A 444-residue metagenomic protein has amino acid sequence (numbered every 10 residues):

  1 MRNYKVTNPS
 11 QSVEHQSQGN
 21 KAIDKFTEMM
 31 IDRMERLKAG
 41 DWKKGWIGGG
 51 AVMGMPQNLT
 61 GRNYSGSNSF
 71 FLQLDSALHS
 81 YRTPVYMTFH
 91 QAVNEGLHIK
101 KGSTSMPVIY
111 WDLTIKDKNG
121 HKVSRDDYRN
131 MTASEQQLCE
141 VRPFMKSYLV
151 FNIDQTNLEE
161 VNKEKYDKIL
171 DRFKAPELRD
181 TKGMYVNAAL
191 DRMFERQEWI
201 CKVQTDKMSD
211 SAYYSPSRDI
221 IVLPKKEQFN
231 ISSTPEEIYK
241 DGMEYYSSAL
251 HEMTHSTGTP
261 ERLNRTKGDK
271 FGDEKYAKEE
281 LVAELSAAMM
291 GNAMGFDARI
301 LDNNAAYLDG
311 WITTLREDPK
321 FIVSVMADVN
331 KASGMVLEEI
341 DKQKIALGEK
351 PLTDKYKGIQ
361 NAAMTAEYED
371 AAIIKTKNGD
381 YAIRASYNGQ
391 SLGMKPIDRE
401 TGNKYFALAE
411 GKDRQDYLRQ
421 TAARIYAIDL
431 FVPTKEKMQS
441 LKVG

Functional and structural regions predicted by a protein language model:
R2-G444: N-terminal accessory/interface modules of nucleic-acid-binding and processing proteins
